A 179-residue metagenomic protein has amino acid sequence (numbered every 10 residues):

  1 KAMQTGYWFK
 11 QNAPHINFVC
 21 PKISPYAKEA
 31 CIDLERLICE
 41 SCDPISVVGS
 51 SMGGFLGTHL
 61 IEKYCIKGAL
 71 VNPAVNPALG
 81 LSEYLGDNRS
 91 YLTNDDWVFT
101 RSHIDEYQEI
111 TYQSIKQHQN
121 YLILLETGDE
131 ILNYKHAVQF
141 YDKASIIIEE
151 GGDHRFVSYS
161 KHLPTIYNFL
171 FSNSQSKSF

Functional and structural regions predicted by a protein language model:
K1-D43: Active-site catalytic motif of lipid deacylating hydrolases and related acyltransferases
A2-G6, G57, A137: Short, highly selective alpha-helical patches that border small-molecule cofactor pockets in redox/cofactor-processing
I23-S24, S50, P73-A74: Histidine- and/or cysteine-centered catalytic micro-motif in compact active-site loops
C42-S46, N120-L122: Short active-site oxyanion
V47-V48, G68: Conserved alpha/beta-hydrolase fold motif
V48-G57: Gly/Ala-rich beta-loop-alpha elbow adjacent to hydrolase catalytic centers
L60-Y64: Aromatic pocket-lining residues of Rossmann-like dinucleotide-binding sites
K67-F179: The alpha/beta-hydrolase serine catalytic core
